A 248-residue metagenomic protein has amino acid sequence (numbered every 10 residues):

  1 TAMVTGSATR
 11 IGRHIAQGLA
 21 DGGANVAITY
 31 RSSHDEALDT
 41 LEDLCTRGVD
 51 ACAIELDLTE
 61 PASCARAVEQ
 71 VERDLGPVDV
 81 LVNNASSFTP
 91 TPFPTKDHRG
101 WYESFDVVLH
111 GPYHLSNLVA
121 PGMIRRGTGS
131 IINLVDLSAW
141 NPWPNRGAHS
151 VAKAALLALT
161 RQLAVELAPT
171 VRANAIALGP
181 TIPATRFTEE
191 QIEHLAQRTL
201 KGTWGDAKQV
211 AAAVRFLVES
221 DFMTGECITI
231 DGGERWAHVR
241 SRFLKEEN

Functional and structural regions predicted by a protein language model:
A8-T9: Conserved glycine-rich cofactor-binding loop
L19, L157, L167-T181, M223-I230: Conserved Rossmann-fold SDR core element
H34, E55-R66, H98, A207-Q209: The beta1-alpha1 cofactor-binding region of Rossmann-like NAD(H)/NADP(H)-dependent oxidoreductases
T89, S130-A155, T160-A168, P180: Catalytic loop of short-chain dehydrogenase/reductase
P92-F105, I131, L195: Substrate-binding pocket helix/loop in short-chain dehydrogenase/reductase
T199-V210: A conserved structural motif in NAD(P)-dependent oxidoreductases
K208-I230, R235: C-terminal substrate-recognition "lid" of short-chain dehydrogenase/reductases
